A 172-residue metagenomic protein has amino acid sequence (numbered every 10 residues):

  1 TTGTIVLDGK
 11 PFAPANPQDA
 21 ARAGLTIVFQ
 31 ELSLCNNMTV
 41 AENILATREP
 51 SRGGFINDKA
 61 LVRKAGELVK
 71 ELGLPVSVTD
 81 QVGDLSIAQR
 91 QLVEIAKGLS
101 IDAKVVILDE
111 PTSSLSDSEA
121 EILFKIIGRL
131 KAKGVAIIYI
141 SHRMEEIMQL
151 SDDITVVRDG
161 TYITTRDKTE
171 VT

Functional and structural regions predicted by a protein language model:
T1-T172: Glycine-rich phosphate-binding loops of nucleotide-dependent enzymes
